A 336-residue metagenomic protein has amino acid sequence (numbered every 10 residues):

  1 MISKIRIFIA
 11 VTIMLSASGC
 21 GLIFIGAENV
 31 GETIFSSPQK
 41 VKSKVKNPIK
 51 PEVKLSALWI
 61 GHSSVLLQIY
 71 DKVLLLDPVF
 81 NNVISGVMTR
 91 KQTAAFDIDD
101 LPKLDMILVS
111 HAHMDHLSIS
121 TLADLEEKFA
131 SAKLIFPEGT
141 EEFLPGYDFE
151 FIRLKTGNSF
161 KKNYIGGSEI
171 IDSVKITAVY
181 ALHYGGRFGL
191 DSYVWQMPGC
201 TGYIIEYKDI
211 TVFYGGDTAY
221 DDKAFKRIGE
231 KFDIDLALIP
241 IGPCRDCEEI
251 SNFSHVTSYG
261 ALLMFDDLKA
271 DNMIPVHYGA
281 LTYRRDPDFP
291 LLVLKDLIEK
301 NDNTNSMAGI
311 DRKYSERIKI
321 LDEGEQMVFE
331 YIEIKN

Functional and structural regions predicted by a protein language model:
F8-A17: Bacterial N-terminal signal peptides
Q39-I49, I60, I69-A112, I119-E127 (+2 more regions): Pre-active-site segment of Zn-dependent metallo-hydrolases
K50-L55, Q68-L74, G167-T177, E206-V212: Beta-strand-turn-beta hairpins that frame and shape the catalytic cleft of phosphate-ester-processing enzymes
S63, P78-N81, H111-A112, G139-T140 (+4 more regions): Active-site metal-binding loops of divalent metal-dependent hydrolases
A95-G167, L182-G185: Active-site HxH/HxHxD metal-binding segment of metal-dependent hydrolases
M106, K133-I135, G139, A219-D322: Cap/insert and terminal regions of metallo-dependent hydrolase folds
K175-Y207, F232, L236-L238: Active-site-proximal loop/helix segment associated with metal-binding centers of metalloenzymes
